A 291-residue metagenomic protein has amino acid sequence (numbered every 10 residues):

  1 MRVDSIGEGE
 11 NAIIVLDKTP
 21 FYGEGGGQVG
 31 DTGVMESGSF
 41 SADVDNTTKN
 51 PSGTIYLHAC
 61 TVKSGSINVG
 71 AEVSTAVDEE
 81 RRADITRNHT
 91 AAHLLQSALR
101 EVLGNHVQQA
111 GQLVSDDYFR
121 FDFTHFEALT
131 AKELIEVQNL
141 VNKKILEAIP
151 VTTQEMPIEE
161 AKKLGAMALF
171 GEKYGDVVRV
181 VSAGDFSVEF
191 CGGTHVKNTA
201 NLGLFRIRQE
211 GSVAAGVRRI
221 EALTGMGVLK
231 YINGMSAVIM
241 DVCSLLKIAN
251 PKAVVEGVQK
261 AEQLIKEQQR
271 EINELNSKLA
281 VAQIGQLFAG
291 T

Functional and structural regions predicted by a protein language model:
M1-T75, E80: Conserved nucleotide-binding/hydrolysis modules and their immediate coupling elements across P-loop/ASCE NTPase motors
P20, S64, E79-A83, H93 (+3 more regions): A generic structural motif
Y22-G25, T32, I85, A131-K132 (+4 more regions): Short helix/loop capping segments that flank catalytic or ligand/cofactor-binding pockets
Y22-M35, N68-F123: Active/ligand-binding-proximal structured segments within catalytic/core domains that scaffold catalytic residues
V34-M35, A76, L94-V102, E136-E147 (+7 more regions): Generic, well-ordered alpha-helical scaffold segments in large soluble proteins
L57-T61, T75-R81, Y118-A128, A222 (+2 more regions): Short, hydrophobic beta-strand segments
H106, D116-V213: Non-catalytic interaction/regulatory segments
H106, T199-T291: Terminal appendage regions of diverse proteins
